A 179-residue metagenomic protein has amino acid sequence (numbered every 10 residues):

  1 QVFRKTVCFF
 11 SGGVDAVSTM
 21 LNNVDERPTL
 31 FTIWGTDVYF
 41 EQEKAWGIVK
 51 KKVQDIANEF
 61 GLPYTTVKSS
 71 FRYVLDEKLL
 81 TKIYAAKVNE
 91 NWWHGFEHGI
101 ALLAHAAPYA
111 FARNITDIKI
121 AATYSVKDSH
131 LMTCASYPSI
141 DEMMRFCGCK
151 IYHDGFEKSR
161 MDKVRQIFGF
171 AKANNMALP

Functional and structural regions predicted by a protein language model:
Q1-T6, V17-P179: Nucleotide-activated chemistry modules centered on ATP-dependent adenylation/adenylyltransferase
F10-D15: A short acidic Gly-Thr/Ser loop motif
